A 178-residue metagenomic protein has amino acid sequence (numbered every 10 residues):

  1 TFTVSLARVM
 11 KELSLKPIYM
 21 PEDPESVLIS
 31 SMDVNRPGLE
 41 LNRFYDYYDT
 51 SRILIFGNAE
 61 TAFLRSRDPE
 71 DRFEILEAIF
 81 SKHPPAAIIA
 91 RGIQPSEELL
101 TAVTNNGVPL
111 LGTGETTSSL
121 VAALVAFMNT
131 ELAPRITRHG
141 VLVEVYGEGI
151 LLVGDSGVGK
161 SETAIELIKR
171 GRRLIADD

Functional and structural regions predicted by a protein language model:
T1-F80: Gly/Thr-rich phosphate-binding loop signature of adenosyl cofactor/nucleotide-binding cores
R52-I55, P85-I88, V108-L111, G149-L151 (+1 more regions): Structural motif
G57-A59, R91-G92, G114, Y146-E148 (+2 more regions): Fold-independent oxyanion-binding glycine-rich loops and adjacent beta-strand/coil segments at enzyme active sites
D71-R72, I136, K160: Amphipathic coiled-coil/heptad-repeat helices and related helical stalk/stem segments that mediate oligomerization
A78, A102, E166-L167: Hydrophobic/aromatic ligand-binding patch that stacks against planar heteroaromatic rings of cofactors or nucleotides
H83-A86, G92-F127: Charged, amphipathic alpha-helical linker segments immediately N-terminal to NTP-binding catalytic cores
F127-G147: P-loop NTPase nucleotide-binding/switch module
G147-I175: Glycine-rich phosphate-binding P-loop
